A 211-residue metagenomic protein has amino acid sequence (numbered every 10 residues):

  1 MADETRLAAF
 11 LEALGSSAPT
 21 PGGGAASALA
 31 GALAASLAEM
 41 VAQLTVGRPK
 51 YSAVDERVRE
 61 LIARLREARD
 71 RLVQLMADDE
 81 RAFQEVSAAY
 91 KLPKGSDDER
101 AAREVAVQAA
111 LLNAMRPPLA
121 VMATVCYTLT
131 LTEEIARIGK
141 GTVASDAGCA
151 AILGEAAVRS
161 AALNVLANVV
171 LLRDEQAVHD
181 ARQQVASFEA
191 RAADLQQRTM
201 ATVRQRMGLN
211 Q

Functional and structural regions predicted by a protein language model:
A2-P21, G141: Short, hydrophobic/aliphatic alpha-helical segments
S16-E39, T142-A161: Conserved phosphate/anionic-ligand binding catalytic regions in large, soluble enzymes, centered on
L29-L33, L61, A68-R71, L75 (+6 more regions): Amphipathic alpha-helix face/heptad-repeat signature
M40-S52: Transmembrane signal-anchor/signal-peptide helices with a preference for the extracytoplasmic
P49-A89, F188, L195: A structural-propensity feature for long, helix-poor, extended segments
S52, E56-R59, A63-R66, D98 (+4 more regions): Register-specific recognition of a single heptad position within extended alpha-helical repeats
D79, F83-I152, A156, N168: Amphipathic alpha-helical interface segments
T124, T128-L131, I135, T142-Q205 (+1 more regions): Preference for long, well-ordered alpha-helical segments
